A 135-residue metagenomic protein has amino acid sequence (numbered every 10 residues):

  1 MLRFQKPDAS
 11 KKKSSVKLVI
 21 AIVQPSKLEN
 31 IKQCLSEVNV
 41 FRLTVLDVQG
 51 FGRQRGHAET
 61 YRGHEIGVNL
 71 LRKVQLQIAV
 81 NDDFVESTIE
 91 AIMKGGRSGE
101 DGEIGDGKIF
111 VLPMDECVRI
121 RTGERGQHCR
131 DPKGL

Functional and structural regions predicted by a protein language model:
M1-L135: Positively charged, small/polar-rich N-terminal and surface patches that mediate targeting and assembly and bind
